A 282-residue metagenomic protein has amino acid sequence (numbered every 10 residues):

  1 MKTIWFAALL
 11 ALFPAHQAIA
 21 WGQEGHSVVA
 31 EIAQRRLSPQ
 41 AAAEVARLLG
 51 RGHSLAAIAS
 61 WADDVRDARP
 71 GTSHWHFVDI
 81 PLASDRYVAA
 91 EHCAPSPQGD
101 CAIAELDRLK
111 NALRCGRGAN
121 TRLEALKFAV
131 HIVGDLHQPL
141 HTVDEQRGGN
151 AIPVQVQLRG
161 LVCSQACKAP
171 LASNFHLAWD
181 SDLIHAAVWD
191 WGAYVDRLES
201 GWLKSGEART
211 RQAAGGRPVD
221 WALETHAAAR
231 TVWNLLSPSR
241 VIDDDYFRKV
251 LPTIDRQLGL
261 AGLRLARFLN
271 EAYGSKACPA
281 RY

Functional and structural regions predicted by a protein language model:
M1-K2, H26: A detector of low-complexity, intrinsically disordered, Ser/Thr/Gly/Pro/Ala-rich segments
K2-A8: Sec-dependent signal peptide recognition, specifically the positively charged N-region followed immediately by
A15-Q17: N-terminal signal peptide c-region/cleavage motif recognized by signal peptidases
I19-I132, P139-Y282: N-terminal, motif-rich segments that launch catalysis or mediate targeting to/interaction with membranes, typified by
